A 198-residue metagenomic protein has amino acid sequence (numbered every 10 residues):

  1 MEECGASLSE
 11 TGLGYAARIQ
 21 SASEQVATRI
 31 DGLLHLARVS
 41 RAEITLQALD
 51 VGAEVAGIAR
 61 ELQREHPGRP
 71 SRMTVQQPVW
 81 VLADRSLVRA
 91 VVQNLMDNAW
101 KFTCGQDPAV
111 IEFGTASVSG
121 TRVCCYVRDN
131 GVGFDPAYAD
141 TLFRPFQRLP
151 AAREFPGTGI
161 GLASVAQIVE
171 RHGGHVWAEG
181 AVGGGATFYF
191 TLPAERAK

Functional and structural regions predicted by a protein language model:
S21-V26: Short alpha-helical segment of the dimerization/phosphotransfer core of two-component systems
S40-T45, W80-A83: Conserved micro-motifs of the catalytic ATP-binding
T45-R60, E112: A conserved beta-strand-to-alpha-helix junction within the catalytic ATP-binding
A99-T103: Short helix-loop "hinge" at the ATP-lid/N-box region of the Bergerat-fold HATPase_c
F134-F146: Short conserved segment of the HATPase_c
G161, V165: Short alpha-helical Gxxx[C/S/T] motif in the catalytic ATP-binding
V169-E170: Detector for a conserved hydrophobic position within an alpha-helical segment of the HATPase_c
G173-E179: Glycine-rich ATP-binding loops of the HATPase_c
